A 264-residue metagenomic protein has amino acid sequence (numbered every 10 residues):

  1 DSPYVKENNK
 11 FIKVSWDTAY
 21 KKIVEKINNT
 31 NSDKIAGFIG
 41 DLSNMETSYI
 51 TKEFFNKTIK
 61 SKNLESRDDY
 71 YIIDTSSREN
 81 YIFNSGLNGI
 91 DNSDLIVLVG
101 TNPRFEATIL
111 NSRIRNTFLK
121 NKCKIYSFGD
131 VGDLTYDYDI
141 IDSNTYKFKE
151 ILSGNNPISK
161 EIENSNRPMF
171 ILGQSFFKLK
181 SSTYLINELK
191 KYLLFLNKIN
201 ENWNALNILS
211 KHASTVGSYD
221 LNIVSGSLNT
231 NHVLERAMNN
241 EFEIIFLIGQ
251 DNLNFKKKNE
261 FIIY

Functional and structural regions predicted by a protein language model:
D1-Y264: Catalytic alpha/large subunits of respiratory electron-transfer oxidoreductases, centered on bis-MGD molybdoenzymes
